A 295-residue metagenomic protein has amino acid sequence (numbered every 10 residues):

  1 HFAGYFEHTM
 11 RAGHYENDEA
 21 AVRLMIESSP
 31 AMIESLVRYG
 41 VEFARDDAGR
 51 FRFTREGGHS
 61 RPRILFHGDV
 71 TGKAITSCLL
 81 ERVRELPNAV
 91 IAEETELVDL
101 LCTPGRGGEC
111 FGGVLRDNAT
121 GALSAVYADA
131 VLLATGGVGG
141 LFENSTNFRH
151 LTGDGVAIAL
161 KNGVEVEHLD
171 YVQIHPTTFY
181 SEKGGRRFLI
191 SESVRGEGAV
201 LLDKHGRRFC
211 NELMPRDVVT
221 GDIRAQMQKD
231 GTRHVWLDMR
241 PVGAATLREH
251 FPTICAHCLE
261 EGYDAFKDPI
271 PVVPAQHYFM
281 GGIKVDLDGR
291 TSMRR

Functional and structural regions predicted by a protein language model:
H1-M25: Glycine-rich active-site loop/strand segments that organize a redox cofactor
E16-V22, I33-R50, E165-H168, N211 (+1 more regions): A short alpha-helix-loop-beta-strand transition element characteristic of N-terminal alpha/beta dinucleotide-binding
N17-E27, R63-E81, A92, S145-G153 (+3 more regions): Short beta-strand to alpha-helix junction loop
V37-A122, Y127-A130, A134, T178-S181 (+2 more regions): Conserved redox-cofactor binding core of oxidoreductases
A92, V98-C110, V114-R116, H250-R295: A glycine-rich dinucleotide-binding beta-alpha-beta segment and adjacent secondary-structure elements that constitute
V126-G136, A159, G206, R295: Short hydrophobic core segments
L133-T146: Flavin (primarily FAD) binding-site architecture
I158, V164-Q276: An anion/pyrophosphate-binding glycine-rich loop and adjacent beta-alpha core in soluble alpha-beta enzymes
